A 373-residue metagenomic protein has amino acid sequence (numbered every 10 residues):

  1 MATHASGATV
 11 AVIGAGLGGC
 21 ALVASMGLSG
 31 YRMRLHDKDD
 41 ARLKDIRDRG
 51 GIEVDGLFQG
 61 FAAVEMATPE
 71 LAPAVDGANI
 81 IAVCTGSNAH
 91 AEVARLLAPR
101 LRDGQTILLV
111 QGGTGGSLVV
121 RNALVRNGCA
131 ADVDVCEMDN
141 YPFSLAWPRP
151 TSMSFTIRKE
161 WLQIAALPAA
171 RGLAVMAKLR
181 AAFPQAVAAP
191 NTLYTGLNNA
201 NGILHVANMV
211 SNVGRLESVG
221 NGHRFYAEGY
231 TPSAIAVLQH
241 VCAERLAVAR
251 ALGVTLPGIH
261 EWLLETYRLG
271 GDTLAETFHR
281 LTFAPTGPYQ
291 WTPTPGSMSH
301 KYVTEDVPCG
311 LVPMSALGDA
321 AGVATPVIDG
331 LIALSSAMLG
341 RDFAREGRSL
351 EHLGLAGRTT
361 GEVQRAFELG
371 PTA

Functional and structural regions predicted by a protein language model:
A2-G56: NAD(P)+-binding Rossmann beta1-loop-alpha1 motif at the extreme N-terminus of oxidoreductases
A8, V133, E160: Nucleotide donor/acceptor-binding cores
G16-G19, G86-A89, Q111-S117, A170 (+1 more regions): Gly/Ser/Thr-rich loops at beta-strand to alpha-helix junctions that form or flank small-molecule/cofactor-binding
F58-R100, Q105-L108: Rossmann-like NAD(P)-binding element
S87-T151: Rossmann-like NAD(P)(H) cofactor-binding subdomain of soluble oxidoreductases
F143-L162, A170, A182-P184, M314: Predominantly a Rossmann-like dinucleotide-binding segment in NAD(P)-dependent oxidoreductases
E160-L264: Active-site-lining helix/loop region of Rossmann-like oxidoreductase modules
E217, E228, I235-A373: NAD(P)-dependent Rossmann-like dehydrogenase/reductase catalytic/cofactor-binding core
